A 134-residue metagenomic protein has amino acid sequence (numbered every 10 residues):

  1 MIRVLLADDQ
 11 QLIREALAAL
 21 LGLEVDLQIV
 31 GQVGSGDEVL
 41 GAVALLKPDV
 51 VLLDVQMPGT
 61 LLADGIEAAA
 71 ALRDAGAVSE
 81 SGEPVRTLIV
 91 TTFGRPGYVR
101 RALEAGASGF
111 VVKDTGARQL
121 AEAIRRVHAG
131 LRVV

Functional and structural regions predicted by a protein language model:
M1-I13, L17-L21: Conserved acidic segment of CheY-like receiver
D9, V90-G94, D114-T115: Conserved active-site segment of CheY-like receiver
Q32-V50: Acidic, metal-coordinating helix/loop segments flanking the phosphotransfer/catalytic sites of two-component signaling
G41, A63-E83: Short amphipathic alpha-helix used as the core "switch/output" element in two-component signaling
D54-V55, T91: Active-site residues of response regulator receiver
D64, R95-Y98: Alpha4-beta5-alpha5 switch/output surface of CheY-like receiver
G97, T115-H128, R132: C-terminal output helix
